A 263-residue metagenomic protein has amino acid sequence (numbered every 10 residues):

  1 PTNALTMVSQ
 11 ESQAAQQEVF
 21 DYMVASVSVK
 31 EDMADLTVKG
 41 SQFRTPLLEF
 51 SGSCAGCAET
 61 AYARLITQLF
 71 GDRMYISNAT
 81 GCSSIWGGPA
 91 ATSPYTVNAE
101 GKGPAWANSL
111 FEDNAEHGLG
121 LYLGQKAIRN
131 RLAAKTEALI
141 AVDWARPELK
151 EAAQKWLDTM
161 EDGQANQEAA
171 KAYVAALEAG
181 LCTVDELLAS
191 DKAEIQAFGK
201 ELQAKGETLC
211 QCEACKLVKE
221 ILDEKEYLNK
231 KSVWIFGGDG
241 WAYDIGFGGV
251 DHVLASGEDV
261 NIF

Functional and structural regions predicted by a protein language model:
P1-N3, C54-T60, E258: Cysteine-centered iron-sulfur cluster-binding motifs in ferredoxin-type domains/subunits of redox enzymes
P1-Q13, A61, G71, G248: Iron-sulfur cluster-binding cysteine motifs and their immediate structural context in ferredoxin-like electron-transfer
Q10, Q16-F20, G87-T92, T96-N98 (+2 more regions): Short acidic, glycine/serine/threonine-rich loops at helix termini
V38-E49, A152, E168, A172 (+1 more regions): Gly-rich Lys/Arg/Thr-decorated short loops/hinges at beta-loop-alpha junctions or inter-strand turns that position
T60-L65, Y75, I85-P89, L222-F263: Thiamine diphosphate
G88-K126: Mobile "lid/hinge" segments at catalytic clefts and subdomain interfaces of large enzymes
F111-K155, T159-A172, K219-I221: N-terminal leader/propeptide and maturation segments of large enzyme subunits in energy/redox metabolism and hydrolases
A193-E220: Amphipathic alpha-helical binding modules
